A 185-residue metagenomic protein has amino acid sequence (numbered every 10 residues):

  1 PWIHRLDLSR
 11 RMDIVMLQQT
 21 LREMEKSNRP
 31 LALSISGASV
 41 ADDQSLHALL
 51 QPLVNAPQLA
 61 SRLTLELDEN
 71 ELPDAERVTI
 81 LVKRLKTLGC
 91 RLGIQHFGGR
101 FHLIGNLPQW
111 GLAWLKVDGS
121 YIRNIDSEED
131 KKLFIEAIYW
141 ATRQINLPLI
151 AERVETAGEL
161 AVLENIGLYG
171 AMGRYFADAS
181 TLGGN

Functional and structural regions predicted by a protein language model:
W2-S9, L46, L182-N185: C-di-GMP signaling machinery
H4, L8-M12, D130, F134: Conserved acidic
L8-T79, R153: Catalytic core of bacterial c-di-GMP phosphodiesterases, primarily the EAL and HD-GYP domains, capturing alpha-helical
L21, L50, V78-K83, L107 (+1 more regions): Short amphipathic alpha-helical segments and helix-helix/interface helices
R29, T87-R91: Short helix-capping and hinge/turn segments at secondary-structure transitions, especially at repeat and domain
S36-A41, T64-D74, C90-N185: EAL-family c-di-GMP phosphodiesterase catalytic domain
